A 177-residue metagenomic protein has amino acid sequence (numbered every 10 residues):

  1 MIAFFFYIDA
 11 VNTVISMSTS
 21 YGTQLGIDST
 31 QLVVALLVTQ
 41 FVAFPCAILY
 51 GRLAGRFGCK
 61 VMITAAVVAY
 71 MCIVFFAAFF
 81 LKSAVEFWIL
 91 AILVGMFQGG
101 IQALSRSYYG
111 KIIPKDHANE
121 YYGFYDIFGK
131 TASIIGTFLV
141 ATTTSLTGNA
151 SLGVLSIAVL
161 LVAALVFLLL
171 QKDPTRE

Functional and structural regions predicted by a protein language model:
S16-L32: Short amphipathic helix-loop junctions that connect adjacent transmembrane helices in Major Facilitator Superfamily/SLC
S29-T30, K115-Y125: Loop-to-transmembrane helix entry/capping segments in MFS-fold secondary transporters and related SLC/MFSD carriers
P45-C59: Helix-to-loop junctions at the C-terminal end of transmembrane segments in multipass secondary transporters
V61-F76: Structural signature of the two symmetry-related core transmembrane helices
A78-L90: Helix-loop junctions at membrane interfaces in 12-TM secondary transporters
G100-P114: Intracellular juxtamembrane helix-capping segments at the cytosolic ends of symmetry-related transmembrane helices
T142-L161: A membrane-interface helix-boundary motif in multi-pass transporters
L155-E177: Multi-pass alpha-helical transporter architecture, strongest for 12-TM Major Facilitator/SLC carriers used
